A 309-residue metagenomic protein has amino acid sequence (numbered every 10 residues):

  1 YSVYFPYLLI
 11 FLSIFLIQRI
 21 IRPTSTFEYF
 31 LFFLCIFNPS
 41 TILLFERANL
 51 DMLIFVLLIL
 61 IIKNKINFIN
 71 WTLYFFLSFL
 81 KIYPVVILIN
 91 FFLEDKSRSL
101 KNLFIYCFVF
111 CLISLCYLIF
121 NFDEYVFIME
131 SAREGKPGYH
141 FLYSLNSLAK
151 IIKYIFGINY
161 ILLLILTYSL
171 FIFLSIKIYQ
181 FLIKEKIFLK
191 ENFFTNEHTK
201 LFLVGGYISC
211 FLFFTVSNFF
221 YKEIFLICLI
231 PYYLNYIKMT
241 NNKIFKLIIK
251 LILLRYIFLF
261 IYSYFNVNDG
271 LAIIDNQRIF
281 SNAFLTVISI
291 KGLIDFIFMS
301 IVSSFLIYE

Functional and structural regions predicted by a protein language model:
Y1-K63, N67-I69, F92-F220, I227: Primarily membrane-embedded glycan-assembly and transfer machineries that use lipid-linked glycans
L8-L12, L80-P84, I301: Residue-level signal for the membrane-embedded core of alpha-helical transmembrane segments, especially mid-helix
L50-I59, I82-V85, K222-P231, D295-M299: Hydrophobic core segments of transmembrane alpha-helices in multi-pass, intramembrane catalytic enzymes
L58-N64, F79-V86, K153-L164, I248-N266: Juxtamembrane/interfacial segments around transmembrane helices
T72-F92, T215-K222: Transmembrane helices and adjacent periplasmic/lumenal helix-loop junctions of polyprenol-phosphate-dependent
Y232-E309: Aromatic-enriched
